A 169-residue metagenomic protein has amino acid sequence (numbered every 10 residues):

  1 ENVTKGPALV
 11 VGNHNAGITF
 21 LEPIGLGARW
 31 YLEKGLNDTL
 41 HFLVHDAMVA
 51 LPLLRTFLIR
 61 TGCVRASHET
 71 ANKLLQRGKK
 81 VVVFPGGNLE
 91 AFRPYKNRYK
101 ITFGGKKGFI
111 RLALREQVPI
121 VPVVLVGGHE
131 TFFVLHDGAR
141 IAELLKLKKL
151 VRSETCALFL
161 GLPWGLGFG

Functional and structural regions predicted by a protein language model:
K5-K73, R77, G87-G104: Catalytic core of membrane glycerolipid acyltransferases/transacylases, capturing the structured, soluble-facing
K73-G169: Non-catalytic C-terminal accessory region of glycerolipid acyltransferases and related lyso-lipid remodeling enzymes
